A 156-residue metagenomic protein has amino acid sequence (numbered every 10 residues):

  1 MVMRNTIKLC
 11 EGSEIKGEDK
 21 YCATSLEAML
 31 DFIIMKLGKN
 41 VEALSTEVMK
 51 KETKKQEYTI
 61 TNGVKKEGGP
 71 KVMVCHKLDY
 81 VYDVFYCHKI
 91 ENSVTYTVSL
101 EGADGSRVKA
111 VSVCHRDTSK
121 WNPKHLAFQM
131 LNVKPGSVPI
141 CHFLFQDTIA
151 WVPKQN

Functional and structural regions predicted by a protein language model:
M1-N156: Folded, disulfide-stabilized extracellular/luminal domains of secretory-pathway proteins
